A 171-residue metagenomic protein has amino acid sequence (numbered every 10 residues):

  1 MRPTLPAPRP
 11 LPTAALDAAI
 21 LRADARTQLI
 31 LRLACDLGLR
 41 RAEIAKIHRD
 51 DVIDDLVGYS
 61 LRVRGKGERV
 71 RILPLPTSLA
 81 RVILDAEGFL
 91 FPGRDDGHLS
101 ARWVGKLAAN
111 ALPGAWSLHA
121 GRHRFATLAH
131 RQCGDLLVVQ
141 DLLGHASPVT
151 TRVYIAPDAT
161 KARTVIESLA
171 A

Functional and structural regions predicted by a protein language model:
M1-D17, R64, G93-D95: Flexible interdomain linker/hinge and immediately adjacent N-terminus of the catalytic tyrosine-recombinase domain
R9-R41: Basic, Lys/Arg- and aromatic-enriched nucleic-acid-binding interface segment
P10-A14, L37, A42, K46-V82 (+1 more regions): Conserved tyrosine-mediated DNA breakage-rejoining catalytic core shared by Y-recombinases
L33-A34, I47, L128-Q132, D141-L142: Short alpha-helical segment immediately N-terminal to, or the first helix within, an HTH/HTH-like DNA-binding domain
V52-D54, A115, D135-I155, T160: Short, polar N-cap/turn motifs at the start of nucleic acid-interacting alpha helices
P76-A115, H119: Active-site/catalytic core of tyrosine-dependent DNA strand-transfer enzymes
G114-C133: Short basic/aromatic active-site micro-motif
A156-A171: DNA/chromatin major-groove-contacting recognition/catalytic segments
